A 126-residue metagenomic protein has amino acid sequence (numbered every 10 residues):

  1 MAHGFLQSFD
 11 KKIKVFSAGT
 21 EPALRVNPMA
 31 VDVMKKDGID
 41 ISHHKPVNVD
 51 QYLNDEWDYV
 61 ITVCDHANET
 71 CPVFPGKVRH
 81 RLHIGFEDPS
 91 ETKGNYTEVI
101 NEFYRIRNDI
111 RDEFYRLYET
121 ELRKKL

Functional and structural regions predicted by a protein language model:
M1-Q51: Conserved active-site segments centered on acidic
N48-Y52, T70-V73: Short amphipathic alpha-helices and their capping/turn segments at secondary-structure boundaries
N54-E56: Alpha-helix C-terminal capping/helix-to-coil transition sites in glycosyltransferase folds
T62-V63, H83: Redox-cofactor binding/interface segments in oxidoreductases and associated redox assembly factors
D65-N68: Short glycine-rich anion-binding loops that position phosphate/pyrophosphate groups of nucleotides and phosphorylated
T70-L126: Phosphate-binding/catalytic loops
